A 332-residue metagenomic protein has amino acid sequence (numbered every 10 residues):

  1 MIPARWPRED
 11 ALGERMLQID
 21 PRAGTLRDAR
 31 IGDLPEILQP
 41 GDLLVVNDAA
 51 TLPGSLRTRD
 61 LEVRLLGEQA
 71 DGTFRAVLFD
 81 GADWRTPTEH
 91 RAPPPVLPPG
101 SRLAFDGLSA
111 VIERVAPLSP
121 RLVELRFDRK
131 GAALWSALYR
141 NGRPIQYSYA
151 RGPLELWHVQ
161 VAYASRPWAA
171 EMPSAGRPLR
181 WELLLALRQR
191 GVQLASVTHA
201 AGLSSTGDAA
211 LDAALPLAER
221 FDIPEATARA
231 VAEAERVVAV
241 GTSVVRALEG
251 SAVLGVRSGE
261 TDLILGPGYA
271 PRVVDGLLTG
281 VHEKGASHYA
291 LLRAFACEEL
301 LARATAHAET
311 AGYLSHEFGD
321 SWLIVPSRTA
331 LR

Functional and structural regions predicted by a protein language model:
M1-R332: A cross-family signal for N-terminal binding/gating loops and helix N-caps that shape access to the active site
